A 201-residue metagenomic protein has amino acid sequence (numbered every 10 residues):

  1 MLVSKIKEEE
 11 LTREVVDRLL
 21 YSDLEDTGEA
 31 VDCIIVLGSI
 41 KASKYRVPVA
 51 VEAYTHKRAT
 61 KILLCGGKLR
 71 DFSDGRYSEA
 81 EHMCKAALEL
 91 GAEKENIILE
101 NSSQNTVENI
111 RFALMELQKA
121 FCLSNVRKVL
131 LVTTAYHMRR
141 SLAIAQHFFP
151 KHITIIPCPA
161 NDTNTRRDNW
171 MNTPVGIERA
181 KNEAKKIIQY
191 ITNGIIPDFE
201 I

Functional and structural regions predicted by a protein language model:
M1-N172, G176-R179: A structural signal for short, hydrophobic/glycine-enriched beta-strand patches
N164-I201: C-terminal capping/extension of enzyme domains
